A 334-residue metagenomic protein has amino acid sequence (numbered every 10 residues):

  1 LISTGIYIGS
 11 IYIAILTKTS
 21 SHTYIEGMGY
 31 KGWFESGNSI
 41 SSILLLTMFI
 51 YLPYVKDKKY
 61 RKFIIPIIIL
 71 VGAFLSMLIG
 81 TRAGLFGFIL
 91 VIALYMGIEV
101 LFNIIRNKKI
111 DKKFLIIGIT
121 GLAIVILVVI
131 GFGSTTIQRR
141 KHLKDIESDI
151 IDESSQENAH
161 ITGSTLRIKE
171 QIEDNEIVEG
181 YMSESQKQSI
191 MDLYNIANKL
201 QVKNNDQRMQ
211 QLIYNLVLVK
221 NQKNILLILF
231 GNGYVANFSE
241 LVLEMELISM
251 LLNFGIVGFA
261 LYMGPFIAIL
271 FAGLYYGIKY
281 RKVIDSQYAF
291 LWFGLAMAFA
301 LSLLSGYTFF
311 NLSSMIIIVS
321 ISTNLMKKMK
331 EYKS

Functional and structural regions predicted by a protein language model:
L1-S21, E35-F102, V129: Alpha-helical transmembrane segments of multi-pass inner-membrane proteins
Y24-E26, K31, Y181-V257, I278: Long extracytoplasmic/lumenal interhelical loops at the membrane interface of multi-pass membrane proteins
G29-L46, L251-G258, S305-S314: Membrane-interface micro-motifs in multi-pass membrane enzymes
T47-K56, F259-Y280: Hydrophobic, aromatic-rich transmembrane alpha-helices and their immediate juxtamembrane boundary segments
Y54-I64, I98-K112, Y275-K282, L325-S334: Membrane-interface junctions at the ends of membrane-embedded or membrane-associated helices
I67, L270-S305: Loop-to-helix entry and N-terminal half of a specific, functionally important transmembrane alpha helix in multi-pass
I92, F290-F299, Y307-S334: Transmembrane alpha-helices of multi-pass inner-membrane enzymes
M96-I196, K220-Q222: A membrane-periplasm/extracellular boundary helix in multi-pass inner-membrane enzymes that assemble envelope glycans
